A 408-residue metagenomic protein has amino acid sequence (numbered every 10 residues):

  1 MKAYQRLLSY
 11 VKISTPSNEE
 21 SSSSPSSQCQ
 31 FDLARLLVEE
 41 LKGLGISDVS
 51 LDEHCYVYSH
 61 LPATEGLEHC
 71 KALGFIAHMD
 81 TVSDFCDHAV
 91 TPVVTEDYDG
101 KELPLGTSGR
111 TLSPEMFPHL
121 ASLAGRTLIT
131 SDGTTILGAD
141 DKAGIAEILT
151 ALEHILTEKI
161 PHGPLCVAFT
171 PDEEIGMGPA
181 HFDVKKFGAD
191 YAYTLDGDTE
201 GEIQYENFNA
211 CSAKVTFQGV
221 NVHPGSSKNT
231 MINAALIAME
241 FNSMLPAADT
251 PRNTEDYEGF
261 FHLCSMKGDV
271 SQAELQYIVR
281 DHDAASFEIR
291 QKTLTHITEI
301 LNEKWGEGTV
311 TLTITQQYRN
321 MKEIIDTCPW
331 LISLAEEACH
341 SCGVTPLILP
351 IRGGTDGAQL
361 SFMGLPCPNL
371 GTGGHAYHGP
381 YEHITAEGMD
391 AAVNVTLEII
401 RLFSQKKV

Functional and structural regions predicted by a protein language model:
K2-Q28, I129-T130, N221, Y318 (+1 more regions): N-terminal capping segment at the start of a domain
S22-C70, G74-I76, D80, T91: A non-catalytic alpha/beta surface segment that caps or lines the substrate-entry region of metallo-dependent hydrolase
L67-P161, F169, A189: Active-site metal-coordination/substrate-binding segment of hydrolases, especially metallo-dependent peptidases
E68-H69, H223, A284-I289: Short, conserved charged micro-motifs
L120-T135, Q218-V222, C342, G374-H378: Glycine/charged-rich beta-loop-alpha catalytic/anionic-binding loops adjacent to active sites
T130-A139, G176, N221-K228, G379 (+1 more regions): A short glycine/serine-rich beta->alpha loop
G144, L156-A234: Fold-level recognition of mixed alpha/beta catalytic cores in primary-metabolism enzymes, strongest
A235-V408: Metal-dependent amide/peptide-bond hydrolase catalytic core, centered on the "pita-bread" metallohydrolase fold
